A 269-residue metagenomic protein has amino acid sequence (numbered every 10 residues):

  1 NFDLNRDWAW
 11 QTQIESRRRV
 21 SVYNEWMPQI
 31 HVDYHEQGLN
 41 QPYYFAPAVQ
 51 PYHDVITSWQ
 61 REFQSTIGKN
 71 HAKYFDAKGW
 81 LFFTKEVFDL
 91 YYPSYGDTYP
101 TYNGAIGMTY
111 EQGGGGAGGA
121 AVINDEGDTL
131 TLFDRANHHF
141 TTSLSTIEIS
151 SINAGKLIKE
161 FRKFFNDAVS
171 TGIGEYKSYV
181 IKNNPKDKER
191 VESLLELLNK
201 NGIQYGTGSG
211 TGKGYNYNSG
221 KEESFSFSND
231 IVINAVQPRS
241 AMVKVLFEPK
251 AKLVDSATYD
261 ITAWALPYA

Functional and structural regions predicted by a protein language model:
R6-D7, T12, R18, V22 (+6 more regions): Intrinsic-disorder/low-complexity accessory segments
E36: Detector for the c-type heme attachment site
